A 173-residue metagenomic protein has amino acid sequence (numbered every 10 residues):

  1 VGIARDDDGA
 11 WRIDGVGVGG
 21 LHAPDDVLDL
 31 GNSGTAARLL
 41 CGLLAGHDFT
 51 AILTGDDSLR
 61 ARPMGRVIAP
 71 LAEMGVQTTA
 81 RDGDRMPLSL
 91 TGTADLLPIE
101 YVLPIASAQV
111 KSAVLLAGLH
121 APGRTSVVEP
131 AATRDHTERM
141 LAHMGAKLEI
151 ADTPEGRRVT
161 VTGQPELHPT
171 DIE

Functional and structural regions predicted by a protein language model:
V1-E173: Structural preference for solvent-exposed beta-strand-turn elements and adjacent flexible terminal/loop segments within
